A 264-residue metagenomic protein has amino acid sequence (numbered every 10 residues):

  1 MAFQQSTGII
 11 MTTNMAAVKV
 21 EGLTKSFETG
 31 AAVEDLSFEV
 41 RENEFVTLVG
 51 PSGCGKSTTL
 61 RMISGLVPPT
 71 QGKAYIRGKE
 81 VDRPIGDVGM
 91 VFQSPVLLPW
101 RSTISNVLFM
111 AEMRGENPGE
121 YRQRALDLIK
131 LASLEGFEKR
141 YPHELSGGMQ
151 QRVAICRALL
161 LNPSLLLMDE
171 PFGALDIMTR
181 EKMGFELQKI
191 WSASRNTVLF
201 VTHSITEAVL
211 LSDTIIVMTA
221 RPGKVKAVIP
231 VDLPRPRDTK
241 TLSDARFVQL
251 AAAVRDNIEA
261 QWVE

Functional and structural regions predicted by a protein language model:
V49-P51: The feature captures the beta-strand-to-loop junction immediately N-terminal to the Walker
S64: Helix-to-loop junction immediately C-terminal to a conserved catalytic motif
G72-P84, R124: Conserved ABC transporter NBD signature motif
R101-L108: Short coil-to-helix segment of the ABC ATPase nucleotide-binding domain corresponding to the Q-loop/switch region
E112, G119-F137, K189: Conserved ABC ATPase "signature" region
R140-H143, L161: Conserved signature/switch motifs of ABC ATPase nucleotide-binding domains
L166-D169: Catalytic Walker B motif of ABC-type/P-loop ATPase nucleotide-binding domains
